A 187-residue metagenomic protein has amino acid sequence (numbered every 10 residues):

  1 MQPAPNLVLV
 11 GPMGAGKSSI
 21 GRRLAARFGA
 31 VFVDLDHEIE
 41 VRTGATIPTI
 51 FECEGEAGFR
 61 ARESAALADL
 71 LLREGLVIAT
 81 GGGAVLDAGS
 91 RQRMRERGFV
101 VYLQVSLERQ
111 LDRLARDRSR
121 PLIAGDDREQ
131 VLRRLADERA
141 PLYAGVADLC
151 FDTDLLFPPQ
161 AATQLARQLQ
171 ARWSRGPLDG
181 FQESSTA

Functional and structural regions predicted by a protein language model:
M1-P3, R23, R27, R73 (+2 more regions): NTP-dependent small-molecule kinase module
L9: Hydrophobic anchor at the beta1->P-loop junction of P-loop NTPases
P12: P-loop (Walker A) phosphate-binding loop of NTP-binding proteins
K17: Conserved lysine of the Walker
I20: Hydrophobic positions on the alpha1 helix immediately C-terminal to the Walker A/P-loop
V31-R95, S119-R120, R133: ATP-dependent small-molecule kinase phosphotransfer cores that center on conserved nucleotide phosphate-binding segments
G82-A84, S106-E108, L156: Short glycine-rich anion-binding loops that position phosphate/pyrophosphate groups of nucleotides and phosphorylated
E96-P141: A glycine- and Lys/Arg-enriched "phosphate-lid" helix/loop adjacent to the NTP-binding pocket of small-molecule kinases
